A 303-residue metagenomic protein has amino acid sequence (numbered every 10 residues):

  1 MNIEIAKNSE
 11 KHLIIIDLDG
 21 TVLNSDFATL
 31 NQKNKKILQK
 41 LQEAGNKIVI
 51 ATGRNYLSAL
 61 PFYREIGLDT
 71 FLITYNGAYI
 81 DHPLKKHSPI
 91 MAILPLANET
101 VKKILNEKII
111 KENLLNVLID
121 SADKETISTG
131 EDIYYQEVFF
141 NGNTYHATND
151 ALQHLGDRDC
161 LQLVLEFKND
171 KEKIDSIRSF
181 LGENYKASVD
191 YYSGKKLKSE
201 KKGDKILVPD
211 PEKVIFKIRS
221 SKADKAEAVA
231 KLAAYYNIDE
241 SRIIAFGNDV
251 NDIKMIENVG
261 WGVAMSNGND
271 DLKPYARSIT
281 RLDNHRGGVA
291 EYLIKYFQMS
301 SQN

Functional and structural regions predicted by a protein language model:
I3-L13, N31, I215-N303: Mg2+-dependent phosphoryl-transfer enzymes with acidic/Ser/Thr/Gly-rich catalytic loops
L18, R54, N248-D249: Active-site metal-binding loops of divalent metal-dependent hydrolases
T29-N141: Active-site phosphate-binding/coordination module
Q42-E43, I109-K111, G182, E257 (+1 more regions): Anion (oxyanion) recognition and catalysis
G45-V49, L68-T70, Q162, S241-R242 (+1 more regions): Short active-site oxyanion
I66-L68, Y75-N76, Y185, N258-V259 (+1 more regions): Short, structured coil segments at secondary-structure junctions
L114-I244: Conserved acidic, metal-coordinating active-site core of Asp-based, Mg2+-dependent phosphoryl-transfer enzymes
